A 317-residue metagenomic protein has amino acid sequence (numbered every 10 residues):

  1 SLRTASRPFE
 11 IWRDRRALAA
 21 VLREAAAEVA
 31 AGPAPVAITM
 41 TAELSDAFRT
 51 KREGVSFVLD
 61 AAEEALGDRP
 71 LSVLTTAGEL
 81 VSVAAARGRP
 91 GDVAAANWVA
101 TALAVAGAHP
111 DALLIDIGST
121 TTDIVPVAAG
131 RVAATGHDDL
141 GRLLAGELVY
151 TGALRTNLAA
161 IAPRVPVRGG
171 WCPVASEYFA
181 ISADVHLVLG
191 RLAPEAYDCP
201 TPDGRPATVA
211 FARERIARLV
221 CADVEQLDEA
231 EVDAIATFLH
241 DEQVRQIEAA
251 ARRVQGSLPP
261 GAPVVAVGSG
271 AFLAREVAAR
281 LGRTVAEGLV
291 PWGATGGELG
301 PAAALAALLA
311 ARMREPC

Functional and structural regions predicted by a protein language model:
L2-I115, V125-C317: Nucleotide/phosphate-binding catalytic cleft detector across ATP-hydrolyzing and phosphate-transferring enzymes
T120: Conserved Rossmann-like nucleotide-cofactor binding loop
